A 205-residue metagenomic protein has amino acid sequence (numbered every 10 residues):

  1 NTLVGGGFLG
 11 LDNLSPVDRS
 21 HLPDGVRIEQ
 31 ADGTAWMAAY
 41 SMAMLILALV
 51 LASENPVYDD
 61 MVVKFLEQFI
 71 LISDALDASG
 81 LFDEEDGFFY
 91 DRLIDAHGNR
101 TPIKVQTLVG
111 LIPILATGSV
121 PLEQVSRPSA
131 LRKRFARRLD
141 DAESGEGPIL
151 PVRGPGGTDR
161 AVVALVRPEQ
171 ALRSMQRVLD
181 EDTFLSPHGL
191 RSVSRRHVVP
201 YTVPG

Functional and structural regions predicted by a protein language model:
N1-G205: Acidic, mature catalytic/reactive cores of soluble proteins
